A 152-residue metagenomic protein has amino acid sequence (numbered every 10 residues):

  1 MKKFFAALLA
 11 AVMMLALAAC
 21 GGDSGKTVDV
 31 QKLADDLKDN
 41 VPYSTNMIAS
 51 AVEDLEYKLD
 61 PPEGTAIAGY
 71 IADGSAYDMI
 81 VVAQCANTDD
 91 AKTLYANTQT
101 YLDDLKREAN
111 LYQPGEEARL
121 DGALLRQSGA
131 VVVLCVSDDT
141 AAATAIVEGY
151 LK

Functional and structural regions predicted by a protein language model:
M1-F4, L8: Positively charged n-region of N-terminal signal peptides that target proteins for export
L15-A19: C-terminal motif of bacterial Sec signal peptides marking the signal peptidase cleavage site
G21-S24: Bacterial signal peptide processing site
V28-M47: Post-signal peptide N-terminal segment of mature Sec-exported envelope proteins
N46-Y77, D89, L120-D121: Short, compositionally biased low-complexity segments enriched in polar/charged residues
I71-D103: Mature extracytoplasmic domains of secretory-pathway proteins
A91-S128: Short Gly/Thr-rich strand-loop-strand
G115-K152: A short, solvent-exposed beta-edge/loop patch
